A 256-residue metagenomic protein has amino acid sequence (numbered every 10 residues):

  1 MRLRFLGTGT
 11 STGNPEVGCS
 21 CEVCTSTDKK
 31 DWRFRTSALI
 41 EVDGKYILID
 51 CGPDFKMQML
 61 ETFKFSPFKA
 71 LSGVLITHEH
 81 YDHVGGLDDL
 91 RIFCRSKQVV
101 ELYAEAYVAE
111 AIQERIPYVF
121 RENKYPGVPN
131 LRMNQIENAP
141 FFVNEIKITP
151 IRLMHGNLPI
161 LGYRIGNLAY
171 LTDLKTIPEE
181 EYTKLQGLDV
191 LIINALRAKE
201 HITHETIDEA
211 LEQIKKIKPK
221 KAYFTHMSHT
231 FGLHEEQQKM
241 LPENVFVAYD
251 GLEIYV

Functional and structural regions predicted by a protein language model:
M1-L171, E236-V256: Binuclear metal-dependent hydrolase catalytic cores
M154-L161, I165-N194: Active-site-proximal loop/helix segments of hydrolase catalytic cores
P178-V256: Binuclear metal-ion centers of metallo-dependent hydrolases, dominated by the metallo-beta-lactamase
